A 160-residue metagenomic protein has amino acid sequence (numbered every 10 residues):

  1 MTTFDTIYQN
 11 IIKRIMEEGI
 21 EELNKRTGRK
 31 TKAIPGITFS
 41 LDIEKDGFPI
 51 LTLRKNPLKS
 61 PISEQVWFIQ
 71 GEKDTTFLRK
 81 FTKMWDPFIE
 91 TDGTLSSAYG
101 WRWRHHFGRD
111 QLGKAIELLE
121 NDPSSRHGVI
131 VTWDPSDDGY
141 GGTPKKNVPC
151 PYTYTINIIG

Functional and structural regions predicted by a protein language model:
M1-G160: Terminal, non-catalytic protein-protein interaction segments that mediate quaternary/complex assembly
